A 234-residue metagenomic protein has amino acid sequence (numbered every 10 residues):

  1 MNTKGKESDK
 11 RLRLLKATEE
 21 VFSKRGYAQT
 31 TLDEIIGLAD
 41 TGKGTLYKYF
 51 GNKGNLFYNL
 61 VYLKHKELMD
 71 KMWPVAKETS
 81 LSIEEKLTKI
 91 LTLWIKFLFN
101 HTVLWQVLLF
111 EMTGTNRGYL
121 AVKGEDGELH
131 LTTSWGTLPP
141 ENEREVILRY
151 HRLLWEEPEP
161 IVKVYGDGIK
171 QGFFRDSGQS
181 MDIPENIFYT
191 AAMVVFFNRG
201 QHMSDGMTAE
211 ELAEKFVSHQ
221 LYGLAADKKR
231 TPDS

Functional and structural regions predicted by a protein language model:
M1, K96, E159-F174, E185-S234: C-terminal peripheral helix-coil segments that are non-catalytic and often amphipathic
M1-R25, Q29-T41, N55: Basic, helix-initiating cap at the start of DNA-binding domains
K24-A28, T79, H101, Q171: Short coil/turn segments at alpha/beta junctions that flank glycine-rich nucleotide-binding fingerprints
D40-F50: Short hydrophobic/aromatic patch on the recognition helix
Y58-K64, K71: Alpha-helical DNA-contacting segments of helix-turn-helix folds
N59, P74-V103, P184-I187: Hydrophobic alpha-helical connector segments
H101-L129: Short, solvent-exposed beta-strand-terminating loops
G118-Q171, M181-E185, F196: Amphipathic alpha-helical packing segments from all-alpha helical-bundle domains
